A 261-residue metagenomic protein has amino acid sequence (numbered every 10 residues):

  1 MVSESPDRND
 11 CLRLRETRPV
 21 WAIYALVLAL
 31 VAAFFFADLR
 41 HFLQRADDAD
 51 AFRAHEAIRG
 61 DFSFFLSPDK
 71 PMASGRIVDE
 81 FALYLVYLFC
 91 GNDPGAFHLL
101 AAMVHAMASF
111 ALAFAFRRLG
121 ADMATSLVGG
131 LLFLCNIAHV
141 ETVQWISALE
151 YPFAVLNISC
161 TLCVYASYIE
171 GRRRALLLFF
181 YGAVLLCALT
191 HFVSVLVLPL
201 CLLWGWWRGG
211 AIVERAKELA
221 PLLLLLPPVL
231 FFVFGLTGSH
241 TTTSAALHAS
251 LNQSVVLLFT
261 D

Functional and structural regions predicted by a protein language model:
V2-D261: Polytopic membrane enzymes that build or remodel cell-surface glycoconjugates and lipids
